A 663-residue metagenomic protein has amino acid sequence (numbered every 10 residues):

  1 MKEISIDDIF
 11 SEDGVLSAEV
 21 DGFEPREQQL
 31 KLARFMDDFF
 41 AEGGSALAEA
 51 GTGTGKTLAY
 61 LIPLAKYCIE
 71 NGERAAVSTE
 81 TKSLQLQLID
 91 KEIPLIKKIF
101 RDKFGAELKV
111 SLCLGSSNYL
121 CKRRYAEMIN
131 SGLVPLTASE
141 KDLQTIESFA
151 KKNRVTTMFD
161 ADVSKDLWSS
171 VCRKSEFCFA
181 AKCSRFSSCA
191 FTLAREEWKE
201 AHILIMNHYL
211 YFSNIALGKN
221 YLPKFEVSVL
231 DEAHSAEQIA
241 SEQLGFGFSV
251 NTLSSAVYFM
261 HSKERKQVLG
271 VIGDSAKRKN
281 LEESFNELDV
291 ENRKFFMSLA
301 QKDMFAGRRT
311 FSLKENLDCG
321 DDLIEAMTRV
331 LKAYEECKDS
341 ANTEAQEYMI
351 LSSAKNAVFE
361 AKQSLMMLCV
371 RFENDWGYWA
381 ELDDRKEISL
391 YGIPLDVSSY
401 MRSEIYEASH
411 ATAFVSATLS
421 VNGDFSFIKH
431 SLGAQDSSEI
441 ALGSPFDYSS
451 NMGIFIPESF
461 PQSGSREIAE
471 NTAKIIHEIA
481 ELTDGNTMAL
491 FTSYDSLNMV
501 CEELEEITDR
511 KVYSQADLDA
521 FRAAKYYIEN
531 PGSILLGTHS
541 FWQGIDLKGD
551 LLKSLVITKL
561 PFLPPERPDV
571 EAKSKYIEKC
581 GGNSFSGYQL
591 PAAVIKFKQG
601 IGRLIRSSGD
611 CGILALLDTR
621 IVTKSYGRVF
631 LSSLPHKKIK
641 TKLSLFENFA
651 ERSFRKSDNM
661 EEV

Functional and structural regions predicted by a protein language model:
K2-E19, E24, I69-H202, R265-K279 (+4 more regions): A substrate-engagement module of RecA-like helicase motors
K2-E49, I62: Conserved pre-motif I regulatory segment
Y60, K66, S83-L86, D90-P94 (+3 more regions): Signature of the SF2 helicase/ATPase Hel1-core->accessory helical subdomain module
R74-S83, A413-V415, G485-T492, A615-L617: Conserved RecA-like ASCE P-loop NTPase motor core of nucleic-acid helicases/translocases
S169-H202, F212-K219, C337-F460, E467-K474 (+3 more regions): A contiguous, basic/glycine-rich beta-loop/short-helix subdomain that forms a polymer-engagement track
P457-E467, D517-V622: Conserved RecA-like P-loop NTPase helicase motor core
T492-A516: Conserved helicase motor "Helicase C" RecA-like lobe of SF1/SF2 P-loop NTPases
A615-V663: N-terminal targeting/trafficking signals and adjacent low-complexity tails
